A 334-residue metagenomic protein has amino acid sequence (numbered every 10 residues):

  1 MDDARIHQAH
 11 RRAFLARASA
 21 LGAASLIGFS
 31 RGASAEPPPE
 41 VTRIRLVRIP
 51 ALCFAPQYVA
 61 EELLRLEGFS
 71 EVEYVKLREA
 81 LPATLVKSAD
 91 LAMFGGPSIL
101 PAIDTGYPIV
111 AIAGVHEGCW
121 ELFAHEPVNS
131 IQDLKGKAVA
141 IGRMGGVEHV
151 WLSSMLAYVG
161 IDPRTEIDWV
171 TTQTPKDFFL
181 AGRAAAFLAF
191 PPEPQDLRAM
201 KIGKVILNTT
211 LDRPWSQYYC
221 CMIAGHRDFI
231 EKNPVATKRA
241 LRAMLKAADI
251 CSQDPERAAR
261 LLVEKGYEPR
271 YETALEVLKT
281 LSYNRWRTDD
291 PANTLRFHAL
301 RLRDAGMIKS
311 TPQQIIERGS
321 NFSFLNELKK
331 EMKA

Functional and structural regions predicted by a protein language model:
M1-A13, A20: N-terminal secretory signal peptides
E36-T172, F178, A185-P191, I202-N208 (+1 more regions): Short, glycine-/small- and polar/acidic-enriched structural segments that line small-molecule recognition paths
L64-G68, L211-S216, S282-D290: Short, solvent-exposed loop/beta-turn-alpha elements that line the ligand-binding surface or hinge of extracytoplasmic
P97-S98, T174-E264: Pocket-lining segment of extracytoplasmic ligand-binding domains
K232-S310: Secondary-structure end/capping motifs
R303-A334: Conserved C-terminal helix/tail region of periplasmic/extracytoplasmic solute-binding proteins
